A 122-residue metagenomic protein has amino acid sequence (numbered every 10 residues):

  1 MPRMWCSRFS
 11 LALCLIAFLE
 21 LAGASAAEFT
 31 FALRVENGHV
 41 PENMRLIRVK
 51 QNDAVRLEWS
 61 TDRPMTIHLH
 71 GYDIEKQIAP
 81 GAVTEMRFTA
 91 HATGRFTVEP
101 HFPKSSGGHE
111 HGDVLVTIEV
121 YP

Functional and structural regions predicted by a protein language model:
M1-L11: Bacterial N-terminal signal peptides that target proteins for export
S10-E20: Bacterial N-terminal signal peptides
A26-A54: N-terminal edge beta-strand
A27-L33, I78-P122: Extracellular/periplasmic metallocenter environments
N37-L46, L69-Y72, G81-E85: N-terminal post-signal-peptidase region of extra-cytosolic proteins
R45-R63, V83-A92, F96: Beta-strand cores of secreted/periplasmic/IMS beta-sandwich domains, seen most often in copper-related folds
A54, I74, P103-S105: Short beta-turn/strand-loop junction motif enriched in small, turn-promoting residues
D62-P80, R95-T97: A general "mature secreted/periplasmic domain" signal
